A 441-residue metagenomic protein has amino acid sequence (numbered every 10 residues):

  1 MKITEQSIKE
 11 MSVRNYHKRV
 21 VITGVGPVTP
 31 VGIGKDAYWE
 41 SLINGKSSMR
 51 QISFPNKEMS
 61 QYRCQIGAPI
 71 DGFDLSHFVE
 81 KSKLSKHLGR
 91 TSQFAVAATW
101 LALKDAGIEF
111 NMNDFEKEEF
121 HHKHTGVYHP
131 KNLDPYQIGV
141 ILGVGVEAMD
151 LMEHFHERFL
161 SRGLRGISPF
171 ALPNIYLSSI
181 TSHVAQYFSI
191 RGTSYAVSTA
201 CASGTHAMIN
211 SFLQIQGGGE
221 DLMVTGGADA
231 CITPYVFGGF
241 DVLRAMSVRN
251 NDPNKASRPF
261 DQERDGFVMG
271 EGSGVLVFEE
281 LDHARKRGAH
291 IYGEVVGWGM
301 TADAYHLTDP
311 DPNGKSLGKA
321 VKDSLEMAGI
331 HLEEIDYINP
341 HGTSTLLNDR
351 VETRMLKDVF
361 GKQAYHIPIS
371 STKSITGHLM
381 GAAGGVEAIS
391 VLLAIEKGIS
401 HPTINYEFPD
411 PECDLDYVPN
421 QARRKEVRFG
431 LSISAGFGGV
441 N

Functional and structural regions predicted by a protein language model:
K2-I22, K123-P135, A328-E334, Y365 (+1 more regions): Flexible, low-complexity linker/loop segments at domain and module junctions
K2-L84, A106, D282-Y292, I389-I404: ACP-dependent fatty acid/polyketide chain-elongation machinery
R19-T23, R50, N251-A328, D336-Y337: Condensing-enzyme catalytic core mediating Claisen C-C bond formation in acyl metabolism
I22, K46-T199, A228-G239, L332-N348: Conserved beta-ketoacyl condensing-enzyme motif
K35-E40, D150-L164, Q214-G217, F237-N250 (+2 more regions): A glycine- and small-aliphatic-rich helix-loop capping segment at beta-alpha/alpha-beta transitions that lines
S53, G219-D265, W298-P312, G342-D349 (+1 more regions): Acyl-CoA/ACP chain-elongation machinery
A95-I108, L177-I180, A185-F188, S194-D229 (+2 more regions): Active-site-proximal alpha-helical scaffold in enzymes
S161-S168, I209, L213, A230-K286 (+1 more regions): Glycine-/small-residue-rich "gating" segment that lines the acyl/pantetheine channel and substrate pocket
